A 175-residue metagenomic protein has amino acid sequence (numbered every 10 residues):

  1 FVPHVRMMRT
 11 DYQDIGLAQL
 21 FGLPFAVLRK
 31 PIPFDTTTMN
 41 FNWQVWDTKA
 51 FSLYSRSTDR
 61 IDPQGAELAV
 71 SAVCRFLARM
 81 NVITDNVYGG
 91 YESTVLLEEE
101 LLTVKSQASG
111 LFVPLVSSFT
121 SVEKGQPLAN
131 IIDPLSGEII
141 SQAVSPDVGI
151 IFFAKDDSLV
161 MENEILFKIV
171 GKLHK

Functional and structural regions predicted by a protein language model:
F1-K175: Structured catalytic-domain cores with a bias toward divalent-metal coordination
